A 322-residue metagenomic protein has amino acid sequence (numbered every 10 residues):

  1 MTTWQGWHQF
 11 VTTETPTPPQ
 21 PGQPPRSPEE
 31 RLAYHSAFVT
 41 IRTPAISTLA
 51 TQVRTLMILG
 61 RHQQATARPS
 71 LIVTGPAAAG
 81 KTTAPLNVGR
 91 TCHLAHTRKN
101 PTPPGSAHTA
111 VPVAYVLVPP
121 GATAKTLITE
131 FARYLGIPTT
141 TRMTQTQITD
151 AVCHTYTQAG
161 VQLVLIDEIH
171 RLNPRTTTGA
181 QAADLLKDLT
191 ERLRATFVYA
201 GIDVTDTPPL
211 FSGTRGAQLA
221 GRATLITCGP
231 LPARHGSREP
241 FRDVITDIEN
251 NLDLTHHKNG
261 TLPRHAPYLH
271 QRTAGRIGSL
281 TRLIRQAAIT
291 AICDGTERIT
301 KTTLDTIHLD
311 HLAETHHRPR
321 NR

Functional and structural regions predicted by a protein language model:
M1-P24, R234-R322: C-terminal alpha-helical "lid" subdomain
M1-S70: Walker A/P-loop-proximal flanking segment of P-loop NTPase domains
T12-P25, H108-A110, T123-E130, P138-T196 (+3 more regions): Mid-core helix/loop region of P-loop NTP-binding domains shared across ATPases and GTPases
V73: Hydrophobic anchor at the beta1->P-loop junction of P-loop NTPases
K81: Conserved lysine of the Walker
A84, V88: Hydrophobic positions on the alpha1 helix immediately C-terminal to the Walker A/P-loop
T91-P103, I137-T139: Post-Walker A helix-loop "phosphate-sensing" segment adjacent to the P-loop in P-loop NTPases
N173-R175, A182-R264: The catalytic "switch" region of P-loop NTPases
